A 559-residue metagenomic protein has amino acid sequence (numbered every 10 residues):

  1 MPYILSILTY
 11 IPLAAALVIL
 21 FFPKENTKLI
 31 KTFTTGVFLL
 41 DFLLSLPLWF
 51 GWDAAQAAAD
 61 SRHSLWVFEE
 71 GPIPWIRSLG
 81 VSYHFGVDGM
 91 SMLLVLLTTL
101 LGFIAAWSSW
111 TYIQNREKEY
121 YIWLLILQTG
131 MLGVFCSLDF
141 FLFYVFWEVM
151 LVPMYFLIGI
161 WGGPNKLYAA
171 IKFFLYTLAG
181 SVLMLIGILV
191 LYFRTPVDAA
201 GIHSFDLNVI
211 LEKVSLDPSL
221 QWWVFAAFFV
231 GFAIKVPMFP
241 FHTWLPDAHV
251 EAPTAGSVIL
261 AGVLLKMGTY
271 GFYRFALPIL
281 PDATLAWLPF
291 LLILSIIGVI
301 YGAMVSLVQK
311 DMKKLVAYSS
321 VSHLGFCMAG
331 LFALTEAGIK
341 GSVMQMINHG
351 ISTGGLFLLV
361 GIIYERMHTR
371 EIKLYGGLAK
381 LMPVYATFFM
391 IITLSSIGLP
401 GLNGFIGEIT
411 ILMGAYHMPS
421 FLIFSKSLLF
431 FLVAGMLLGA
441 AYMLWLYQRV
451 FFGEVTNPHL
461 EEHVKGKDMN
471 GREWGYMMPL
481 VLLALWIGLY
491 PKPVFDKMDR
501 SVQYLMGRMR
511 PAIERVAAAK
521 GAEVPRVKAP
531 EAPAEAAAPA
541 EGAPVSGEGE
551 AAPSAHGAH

Functional and structural regions predicted by a protein language model:
M1-I4, F22-W107, T111-I122, S204 (+4 more regions): Transmembrane helix-loop-helix hairpins at membrane boundaries of multipass inner-membrane proteins
I7-N26, P237: N-terminal signal-anchor/start-transfer transmembrane helix
K28-L39, Y168-G180, M382-T387, G471-P479: Alpha-helical transmembrane segments and their helix-start/interface "positive-inside/aromatic belt" motifs in integral
G36-A54, T177-L189, F389-P400, G435-L438 (+1 more regions): Hydrophobic alpha-helical membrane-insertion segments
I104-T111, T129-F141, M154-M443: Hydrophobic transmembrane alpha-helices and their helix-loop junctions in integral membrane proteins
W107-W123, T254, H459-R472: Cytoplasmic juxtamembrane regions at transmembrane-helix boundaries
E148: Short phosphate-coordinating micro-motif centered on Lys-Gly-acidic
K380-V384, M443-H559: Cytoplasmic/organellar membrane-interface segments at the starts of transmembrane helices in multi-pass inner-membrane
